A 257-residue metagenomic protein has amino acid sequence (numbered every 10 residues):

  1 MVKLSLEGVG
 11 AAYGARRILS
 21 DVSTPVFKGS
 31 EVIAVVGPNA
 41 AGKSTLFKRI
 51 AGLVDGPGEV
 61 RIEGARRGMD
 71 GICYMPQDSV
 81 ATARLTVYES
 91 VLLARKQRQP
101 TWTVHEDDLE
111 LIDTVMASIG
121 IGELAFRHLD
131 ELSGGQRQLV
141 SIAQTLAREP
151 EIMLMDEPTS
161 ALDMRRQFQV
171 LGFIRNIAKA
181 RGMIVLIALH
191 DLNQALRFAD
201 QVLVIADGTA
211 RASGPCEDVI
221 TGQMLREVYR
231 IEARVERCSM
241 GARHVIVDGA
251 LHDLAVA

Functional and structural regions predicted by a protein language model:
M1-K28, V54-D55, T82: A short, flexible loop at the N-terminus of ABC-type nucleotide-binding domains that lies
A51: Helix-to-loop junction immediately C-terminal to a conserved catalytic motif
E106-L124, E149: Conserved ABC ATPase "signature" region
H128-L132, Q136: Conserved ABC ATPase signature
M153-E157: Catalytic Walker B motif of ABC-type/P-loop ATPase nucleotide-binding domains
D207-G208, G214: Conserved ABC ATPase "signature" C-loop
R226-A257: ABC ATPase nucleotide-binding domains
